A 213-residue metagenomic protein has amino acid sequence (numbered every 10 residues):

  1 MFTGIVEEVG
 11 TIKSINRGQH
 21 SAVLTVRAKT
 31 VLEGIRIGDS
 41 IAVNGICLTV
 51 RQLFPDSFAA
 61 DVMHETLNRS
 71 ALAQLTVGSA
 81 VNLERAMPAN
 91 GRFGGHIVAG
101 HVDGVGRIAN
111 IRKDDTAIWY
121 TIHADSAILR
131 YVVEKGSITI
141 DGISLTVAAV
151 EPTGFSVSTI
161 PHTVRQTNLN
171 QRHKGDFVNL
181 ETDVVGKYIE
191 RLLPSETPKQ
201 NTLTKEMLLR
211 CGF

Functional and structural regions predicted by a protein language model:
M1-F213: Conserved loop->alpha-helix
